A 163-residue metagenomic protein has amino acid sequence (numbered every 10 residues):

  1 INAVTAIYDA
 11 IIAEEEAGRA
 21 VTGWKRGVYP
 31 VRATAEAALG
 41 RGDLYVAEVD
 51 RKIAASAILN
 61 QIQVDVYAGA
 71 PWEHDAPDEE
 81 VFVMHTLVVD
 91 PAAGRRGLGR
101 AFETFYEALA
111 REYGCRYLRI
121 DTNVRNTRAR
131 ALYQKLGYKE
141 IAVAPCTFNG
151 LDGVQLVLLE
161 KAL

Functional and structural regions predicted by a protein language model:
T5, I12-T34: Conserved GNAT-fold acetyl-CoA-binding loop/helix
A33-V46, I62-V66, V83: A short helix-loop-beta-strand connector motif used in the catalytic cores of GNAT acetyltransferases and, in some
R41-A57: Conserved beta-hairpin
V46, I58, V83, V88 (+2 more regions): Conserved beta-strand segments that form the floor/walls of ligand-binding pockets within enzyme and binding domains
I58-T86, P91-G94, T147-D152: Conserved acyl-donor/pantetheine-binding loop and adjacent beta-alpha core of acyl/acetyltransferases and related
A76-P77, R116, N123-N126, R130 (+2 more regions): C-terminal "cap" of GNAT-fold acetyltransferases
V89, R95-A108, A131-K135: Conserved acetyl-CoA-binding loop-helix of GNAT-fold acetyltransferases
E103, A110-D121: Conserved GNAT acetyl-CoA-binding A-motif
